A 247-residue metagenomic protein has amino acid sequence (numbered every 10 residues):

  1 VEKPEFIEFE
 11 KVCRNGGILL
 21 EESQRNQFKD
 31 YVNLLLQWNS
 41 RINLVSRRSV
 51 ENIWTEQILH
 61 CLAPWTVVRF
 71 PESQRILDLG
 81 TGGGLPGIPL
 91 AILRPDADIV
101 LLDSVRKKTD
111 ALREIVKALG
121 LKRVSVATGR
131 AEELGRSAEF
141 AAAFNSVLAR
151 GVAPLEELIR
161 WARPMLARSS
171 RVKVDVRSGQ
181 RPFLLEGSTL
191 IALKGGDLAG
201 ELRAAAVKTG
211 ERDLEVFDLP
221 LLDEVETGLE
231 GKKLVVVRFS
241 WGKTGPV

Functional and structural regions predicted by a protein language model:
V1-S73, L77, K107-V124: Class I SAM-dependent transferase core
C13-N15, N39-S40, L85, G129 (+1 more regions): Residue-level signal for pocket-adjacent positions within structured domains
G80: Conserved glycine-centered beta->alpha loop in an early N-terminal alpha/beta scaffold
G83-D96: Conserved SAM-binding loop of SAM-dependent methyltransferases across substrates and taxa, primarily the Class I
D96-V100, S104-V247: S-adenosylmethionine
